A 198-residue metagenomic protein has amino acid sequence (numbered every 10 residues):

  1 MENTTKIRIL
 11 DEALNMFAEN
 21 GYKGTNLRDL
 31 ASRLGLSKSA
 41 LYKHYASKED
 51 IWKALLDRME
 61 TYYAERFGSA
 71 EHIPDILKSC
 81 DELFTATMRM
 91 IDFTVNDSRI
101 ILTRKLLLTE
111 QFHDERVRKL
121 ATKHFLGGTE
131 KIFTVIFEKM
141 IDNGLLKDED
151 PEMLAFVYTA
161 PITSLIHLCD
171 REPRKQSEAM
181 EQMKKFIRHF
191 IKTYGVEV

Functional and structural regions predicted by a protein language model:
M1-N3, V198: N-terminal intrinsically disordered/low-complexity leader segments
E2, L10, L56, E60 (+1 more regions): Amphipathic, non-transmembrane alpha-helical scaffold segments
R8, E12, M16-R58: Helix-turn-helix
Y22, Y45, L106-D114, H124-G127: Short helix-capping/turn signature of helix-turn-helix
G68-I100, L154-Y158, M180-M183: Hydrophobic alpha-helical connector segments
E82, V95-L120, H167-D170: Amphipathic alpha-helical segments used for helix-helix packing
N96, E115-D142, E181: Amphipathic alpha-helical packing segments from all-alpha helical-bundle domains
K119, F137-H189: Hydrophobic/aromatic-rich alpha-helical bundle segments in the mid-to-C-terminal region
